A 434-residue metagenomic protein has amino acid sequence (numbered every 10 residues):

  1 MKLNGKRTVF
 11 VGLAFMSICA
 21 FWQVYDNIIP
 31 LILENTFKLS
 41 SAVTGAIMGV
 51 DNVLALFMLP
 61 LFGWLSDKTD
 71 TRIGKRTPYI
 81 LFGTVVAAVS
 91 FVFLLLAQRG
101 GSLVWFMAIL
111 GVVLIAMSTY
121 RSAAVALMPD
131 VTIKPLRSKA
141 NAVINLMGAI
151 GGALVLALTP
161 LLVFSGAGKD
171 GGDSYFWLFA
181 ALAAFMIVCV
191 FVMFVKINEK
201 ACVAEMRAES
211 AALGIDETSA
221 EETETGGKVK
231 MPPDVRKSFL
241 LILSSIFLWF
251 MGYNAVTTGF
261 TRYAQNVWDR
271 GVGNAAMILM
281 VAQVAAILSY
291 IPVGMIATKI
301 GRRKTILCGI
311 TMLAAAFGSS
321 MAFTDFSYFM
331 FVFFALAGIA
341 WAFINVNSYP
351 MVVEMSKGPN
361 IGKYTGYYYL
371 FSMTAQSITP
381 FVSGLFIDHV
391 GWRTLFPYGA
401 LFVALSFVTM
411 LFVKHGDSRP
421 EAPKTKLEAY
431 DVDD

Functional and structural regions predicted by a protein language model:
M1-N4, A201-S244, K426-D434: Juxtamembrane intracellular "pre-TM" segments in multi-pass secondary transporters
N27-V43, T258-N274: Short amphipathic helix-loop junctions that connect adjacent transmembrane helices in Major Facilitator Superfamily/SLC
A55, N141-V163, Y369-T379: Glycine-rich segments within core transmembrane alpha-helices of 12-TM secondary carriers
L59-I73, S289-R302, I387: Helix-to-loop junctions at the C-terminal end of transmembrane segments in multipass secondary transporters
K75-T77, V163-A184, L385-V403: A membrane-interface helix-boundary motif in multi-pass transporters
I80-G100, T311-D325: C-terminal ends and interior cores of transmembrane alpha-helices in multi-pass membrane transporters/permeases
S90-L94, G101-Y120, Y328-F343: Hydrophobic core of transmembrane alpha-helices in multi-pass small-molecule transporters, especially MFS/SLC-type
T119-T132, F343-K357: Intracellular juxtamembrane helix-capping segments at the cytosolic ends of symmetry-related transmembrane helices
